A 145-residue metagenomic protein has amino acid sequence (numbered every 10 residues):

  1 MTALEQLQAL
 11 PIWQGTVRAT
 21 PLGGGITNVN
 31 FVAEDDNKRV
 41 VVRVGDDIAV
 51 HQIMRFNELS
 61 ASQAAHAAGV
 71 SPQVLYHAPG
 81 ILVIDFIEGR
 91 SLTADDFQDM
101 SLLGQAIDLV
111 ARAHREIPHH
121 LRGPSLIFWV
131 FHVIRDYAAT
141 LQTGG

Functional and structural regions predicted by a protein language model:
M1-R18: Juxta-kinase regulatory segment immediately upstream of eukaryotic protein kinase catalytic domains
P21-W129, V133-T143: ATP-binding pocket architecture of kinase catalytic cores
